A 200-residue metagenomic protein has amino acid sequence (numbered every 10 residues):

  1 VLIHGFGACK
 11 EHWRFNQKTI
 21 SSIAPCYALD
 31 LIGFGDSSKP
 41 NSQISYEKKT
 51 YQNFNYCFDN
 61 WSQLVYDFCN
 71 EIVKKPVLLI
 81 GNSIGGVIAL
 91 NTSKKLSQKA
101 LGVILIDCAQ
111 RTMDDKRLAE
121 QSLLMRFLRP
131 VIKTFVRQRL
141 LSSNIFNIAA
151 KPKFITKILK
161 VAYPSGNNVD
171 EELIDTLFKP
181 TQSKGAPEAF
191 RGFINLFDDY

Functional and structural regions predicted by a protein language model:
I3-G5, N82: The conserved beta1-alpha1 loop
G5-F15, C26: Serine-hydrolase catalytic-loop signature spanning alpha/beta hydrolases and amidase-signature enzymes
E11-R14, L31-I80: Active-site loop/oxyanion-hole signature of alpha/beta-hydrolase fold enzymes
F15, N91-K95: Active-site signature of alpha/beta-hydrolase-fold catalytic machinery across serine- and Asp/Cys-nucleophile hydrolases
G81, G85, A89: Gly/Ala-rich beta-loop-alpha elbow adjacent to hydrolase catalytic centers
K94, A100-S143: Flexible "cap/lid" loop of the alpha/beta hydrolase fold
R139-Y200: Conserved alpha/beta-hydrolase catalytic His-Asp/Glu region
